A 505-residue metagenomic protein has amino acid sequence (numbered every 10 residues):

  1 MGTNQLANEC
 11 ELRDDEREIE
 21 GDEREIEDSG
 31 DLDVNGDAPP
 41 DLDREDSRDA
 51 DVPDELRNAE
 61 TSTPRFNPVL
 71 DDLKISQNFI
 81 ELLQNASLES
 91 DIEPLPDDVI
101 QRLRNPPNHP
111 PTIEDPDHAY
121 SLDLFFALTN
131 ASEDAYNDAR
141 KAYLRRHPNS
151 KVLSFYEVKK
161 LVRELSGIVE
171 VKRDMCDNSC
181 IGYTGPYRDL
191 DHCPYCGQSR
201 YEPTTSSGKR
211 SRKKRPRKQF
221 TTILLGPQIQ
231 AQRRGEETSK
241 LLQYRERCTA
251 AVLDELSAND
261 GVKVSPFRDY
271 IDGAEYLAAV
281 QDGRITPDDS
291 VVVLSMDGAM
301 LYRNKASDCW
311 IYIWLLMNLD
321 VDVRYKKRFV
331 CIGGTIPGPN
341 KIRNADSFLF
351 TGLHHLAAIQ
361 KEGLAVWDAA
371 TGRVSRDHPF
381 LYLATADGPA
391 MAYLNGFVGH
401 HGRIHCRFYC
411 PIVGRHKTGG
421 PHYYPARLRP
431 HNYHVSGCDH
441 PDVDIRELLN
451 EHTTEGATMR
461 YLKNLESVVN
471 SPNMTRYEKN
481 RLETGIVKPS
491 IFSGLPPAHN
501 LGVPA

Functional and structural regions predicted by a protein language model:
G2, E27, D31-R173, G182-T184: N-terminal alpha-helical interaction blocks
D15, D22, D28-D31, A38 (+4 more regions): Domain-level detector for long, ordered catalytic/regulatory cores in large eukaryotic signaling and trafficking
A139, C193, D297, G352 (+2 more regions): Short, conserved catalytic/metal-binding motifs centered on acidic residues
E170-R173, D177, L190, R403: Residues immediately within or flanking Cys/His clusters that coordinate Zn2+ in small zinc-binding modules
M175-N178, Y195, F408: Short, cysteine/histidine-rich loop/knuckle motifs that typically chelate Zn2+
G182-G185, N304-K305, G338-A345: Conserved, non-catalytic sequence blocks in retroelement Pol enzymes and Pol-derived host proteins
D272, A278-A279, I285, S290-G338: Acidic, metal-ligating active-site segments
M317-L364, P441: Compact, glycine/acidic-enriched structural inserts
